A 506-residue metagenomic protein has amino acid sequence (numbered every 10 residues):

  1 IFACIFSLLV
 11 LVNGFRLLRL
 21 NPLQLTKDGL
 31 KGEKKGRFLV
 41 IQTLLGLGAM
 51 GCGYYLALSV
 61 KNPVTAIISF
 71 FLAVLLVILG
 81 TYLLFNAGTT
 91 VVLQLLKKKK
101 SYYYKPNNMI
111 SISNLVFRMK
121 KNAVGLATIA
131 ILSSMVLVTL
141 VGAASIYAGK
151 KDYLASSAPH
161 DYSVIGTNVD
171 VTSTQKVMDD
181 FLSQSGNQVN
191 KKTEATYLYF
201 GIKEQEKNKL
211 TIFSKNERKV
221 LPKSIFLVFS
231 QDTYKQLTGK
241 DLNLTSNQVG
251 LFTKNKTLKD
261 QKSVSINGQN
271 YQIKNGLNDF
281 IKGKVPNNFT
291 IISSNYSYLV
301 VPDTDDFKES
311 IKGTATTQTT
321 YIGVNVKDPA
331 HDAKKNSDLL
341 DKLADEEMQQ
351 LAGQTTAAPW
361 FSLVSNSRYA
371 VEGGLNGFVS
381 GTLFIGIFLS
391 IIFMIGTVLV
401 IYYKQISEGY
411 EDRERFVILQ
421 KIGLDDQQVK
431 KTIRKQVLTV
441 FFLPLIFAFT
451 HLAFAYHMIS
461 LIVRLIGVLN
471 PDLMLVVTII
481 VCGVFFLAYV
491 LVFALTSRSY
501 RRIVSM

Functional and structural regions predicted by a protein language model:
I1, G51-I68, L443-M506: Short helix-loop junctions at transmembrane helix boundaries
I1-L96: Hydrophobic alpha-helical segments
Q24-D28, Q94-S101, I110-K120, K151-D152 (+3 more regions): Short amphipathic alpha-helical coupling elements at transmembrane boundaries
K35-V40, F85-S133, E411: N-terminal Sec/SRP start-transfer signal
L44-L45, I78, N122-I146, G373-R415 (+2 more regions): Hydrophobic alpha-helical transmembrane segments of multi-pass inner-membrane transport and secretion
G88, S134-P159: Alpha-helical transmembrane segments
Y153-L154, H160-G166, V171-I395: Basic-flanked hydrophobic alpha-helices used for secretion and membrane insertion
